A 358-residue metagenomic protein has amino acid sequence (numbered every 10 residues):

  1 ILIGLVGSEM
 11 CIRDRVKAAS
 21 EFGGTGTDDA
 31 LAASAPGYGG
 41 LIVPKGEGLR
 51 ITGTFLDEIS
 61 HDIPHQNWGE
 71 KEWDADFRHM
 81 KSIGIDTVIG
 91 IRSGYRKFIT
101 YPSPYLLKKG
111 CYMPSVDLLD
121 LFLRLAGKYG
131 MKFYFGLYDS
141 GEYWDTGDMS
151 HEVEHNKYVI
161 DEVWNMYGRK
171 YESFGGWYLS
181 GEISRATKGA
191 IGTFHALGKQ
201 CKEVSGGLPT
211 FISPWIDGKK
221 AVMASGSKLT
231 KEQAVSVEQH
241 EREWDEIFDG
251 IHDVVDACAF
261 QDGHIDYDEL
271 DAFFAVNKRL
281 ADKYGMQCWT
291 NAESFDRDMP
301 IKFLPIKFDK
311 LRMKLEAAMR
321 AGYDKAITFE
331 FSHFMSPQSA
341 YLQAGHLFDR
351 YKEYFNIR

Functional and structural regions predicted by a protein language model:
I1-I12: Single conserved hydrophobic/aromatic residue that forms the stacking wall/gate of nucleotide- or nucleobase-binding
A35-G94, T230, S236: Boundary/entry segment of secreted carbohydrate-active catalytic domains
T52-D62, G141, P209-L229, D262 (+2 more regions): Active-site clefts of carbohydrate-active enzymes
E70-G141, A190-F211, L270-L280: Aromatic-lined substrate-binding rim segments of carbohydrate-active enzymes
V88, A259-Y267, M286-R358: Substrate-binding cleft of secreted/luminal carbohydrate-active enzymes
M113-Y129, D148-G175, Q200, H240-I251 (+1 more regions): An active-site-proximal structural segment forming one wall of the substrate-binding cleft that immediately precedes
Y138-W144, V159-A190, A257-Q261, I327: Active-site groove signature of glycoside hydrolases
E172-R185, P214-W215, K228-E269: Aromatic- and acid-rich polysaccharide-binding/catalytic face of secreted or lumenal carbohydrate-active enzymes
